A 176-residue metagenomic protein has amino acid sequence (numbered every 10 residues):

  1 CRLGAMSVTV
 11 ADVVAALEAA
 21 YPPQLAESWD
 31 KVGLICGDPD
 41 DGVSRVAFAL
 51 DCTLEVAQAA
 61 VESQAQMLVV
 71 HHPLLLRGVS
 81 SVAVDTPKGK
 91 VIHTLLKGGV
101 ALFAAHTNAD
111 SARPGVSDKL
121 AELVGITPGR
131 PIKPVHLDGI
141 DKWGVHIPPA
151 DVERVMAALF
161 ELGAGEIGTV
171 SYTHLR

Functional and structural regions predicted by a protein language model:
L3-R176: Hydrophobic structural segments
